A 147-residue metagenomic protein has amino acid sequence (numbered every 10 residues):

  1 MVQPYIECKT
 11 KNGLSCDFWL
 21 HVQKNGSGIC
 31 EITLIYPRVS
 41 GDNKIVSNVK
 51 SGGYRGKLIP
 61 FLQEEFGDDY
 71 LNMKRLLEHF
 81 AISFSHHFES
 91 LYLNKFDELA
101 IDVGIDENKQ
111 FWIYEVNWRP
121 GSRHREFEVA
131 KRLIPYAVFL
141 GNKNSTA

Functional and structural regions predicted by a protein language model:
M1-D17, H21-L34, R38-G104, P135-G141: A long amphipathic alpha-helix within ATP-dependent nucleotide-binding catalytic cores
C8, G26, K109, P120-S122: Residues that cap or initiate secondary-structure elements
R38-I45, N117-R125: Glycine-rich phosphate/pyrophosphate-binding beta-alpha loops
V103-W118: A short beta-strand motif that forms the metal-chelation/ATP-contact edge of phosphoryl-transfer active sites
S122-A147: Charge-rich, low-complexity intrinsically disordered segments
